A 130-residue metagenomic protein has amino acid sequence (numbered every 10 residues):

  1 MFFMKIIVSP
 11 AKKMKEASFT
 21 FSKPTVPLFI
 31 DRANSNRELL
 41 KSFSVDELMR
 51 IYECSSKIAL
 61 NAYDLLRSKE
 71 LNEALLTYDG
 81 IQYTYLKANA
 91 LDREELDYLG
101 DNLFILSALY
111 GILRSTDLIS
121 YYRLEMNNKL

Functional and structural regions predicted by a protein language model:
M1-L130: Peripheral peptide segments
